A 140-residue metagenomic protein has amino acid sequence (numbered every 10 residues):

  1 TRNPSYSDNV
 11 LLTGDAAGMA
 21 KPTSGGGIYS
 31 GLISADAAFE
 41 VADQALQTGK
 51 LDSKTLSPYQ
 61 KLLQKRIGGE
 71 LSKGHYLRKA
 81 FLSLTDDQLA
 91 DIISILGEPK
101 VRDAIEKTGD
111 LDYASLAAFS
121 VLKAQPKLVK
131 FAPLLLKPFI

Functional and structural regions predicted by a protein language model:
T1-A42, L46-Q47, S53-K54: FAD/FMN-dependent oxidoreductases across multiple families
D43-I140: C-terminal helical "tail/cap" subdomain of flavin- and related membrane-associated enzymes
